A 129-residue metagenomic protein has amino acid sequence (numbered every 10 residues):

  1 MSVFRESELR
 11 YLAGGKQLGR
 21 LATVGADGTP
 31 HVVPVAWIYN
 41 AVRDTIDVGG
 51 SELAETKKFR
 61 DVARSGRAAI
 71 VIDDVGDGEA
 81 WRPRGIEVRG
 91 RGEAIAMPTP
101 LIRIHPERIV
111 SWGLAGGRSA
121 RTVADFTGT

Functional and structural regions predicted by a protein language model:
M1-R20: Short, basic/aromatic recognition patches
K16-E52: Short beta-strand segments
T23-D27, I72-G78, G128: Short acidic, glycine-rich loop/turn motifs
P30-V33, W81-P83, G116-G117: Short glycine/proline-enriched turns and hinge-like loops at secondary-structure junctions
V32-P34, G85-R89, V123: Well-ordered beta-strand positions in beta-sheet-rich domains
I46-V48, I70, S111: Short hydrophobic/aromatic-rich beta-strand segments that constitute the beta-sheet cores of beta-sandwich/beta-barrel
E52-R108: Short, structured beta-strand-loop surface elements
E93-T129: C-terminal edge-of-domain segments
